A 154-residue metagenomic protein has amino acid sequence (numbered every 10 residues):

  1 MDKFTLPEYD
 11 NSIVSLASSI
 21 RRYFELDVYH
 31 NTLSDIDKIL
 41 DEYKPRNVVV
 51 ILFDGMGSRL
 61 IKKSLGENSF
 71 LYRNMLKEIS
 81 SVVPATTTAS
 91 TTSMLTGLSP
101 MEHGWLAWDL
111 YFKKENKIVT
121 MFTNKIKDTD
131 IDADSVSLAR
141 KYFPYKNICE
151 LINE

Functional and structural regions predicted by a protein language model:
K3-N11, Y23-D27, R46-V49: Compositional signal for N-terminal targeting/processing segments
F4-S19, S58-E154: Active-site-proximal alpha/beta segments of enzymes that process anionic O-linked groups
I13-D37: Charged, flexible boundary elements
L33-P45, I152: A short acidic-Thr-Gly-centered motif at the start of a beta-strand
S34, D54, L76-K77: Short secondary-structure boundary micro-motifs
R46-S58, M94: Beta-strand elements within well-structured catalytic alpha/beta cores of enzymes that handle phosphate/sulfate esters
